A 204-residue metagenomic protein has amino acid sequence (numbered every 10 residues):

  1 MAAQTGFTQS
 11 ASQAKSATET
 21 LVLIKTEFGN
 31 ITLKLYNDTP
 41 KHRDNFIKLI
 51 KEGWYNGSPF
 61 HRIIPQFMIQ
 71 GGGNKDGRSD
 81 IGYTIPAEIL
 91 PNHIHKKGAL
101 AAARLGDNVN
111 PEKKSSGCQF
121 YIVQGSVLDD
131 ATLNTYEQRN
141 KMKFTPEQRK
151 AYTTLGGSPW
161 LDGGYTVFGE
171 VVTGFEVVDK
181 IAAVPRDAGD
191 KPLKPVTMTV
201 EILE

Functional and structural regions predicted by a protein language model:
Q4-E204: Cyclophilin-like peptidyl-prolyl cis-trans isomerases
